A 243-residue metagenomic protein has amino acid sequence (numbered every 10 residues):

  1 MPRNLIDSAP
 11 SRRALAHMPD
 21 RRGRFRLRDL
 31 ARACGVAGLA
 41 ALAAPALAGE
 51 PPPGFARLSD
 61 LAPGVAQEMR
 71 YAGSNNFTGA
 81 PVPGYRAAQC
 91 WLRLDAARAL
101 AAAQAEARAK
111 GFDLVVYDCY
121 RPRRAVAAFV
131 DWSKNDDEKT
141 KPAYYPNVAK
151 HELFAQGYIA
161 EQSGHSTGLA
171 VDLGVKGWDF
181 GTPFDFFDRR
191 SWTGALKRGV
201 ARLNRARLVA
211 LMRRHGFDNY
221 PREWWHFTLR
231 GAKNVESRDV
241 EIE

Functional and structural regions predicted by a protein language model:
P2-R3: N-terminal acidic, proline/glycine-rich, low-complexity intrinsically disordered segments
I6, S11, D20-G35: Bacterial N-terminal signal peptides that target proteins for export
R32-A44: Bacterial N-terminal signal peptides
A46-C119, R123-R222, R230-E243: Extracytoplasmic cell-surface/polysaccharide-interacting catalytic and binding patches
F227: Conserved metal-phosphate-binding beta-hairpin within the catalytic cores of diverse ATP-dependent phosphoryl-transfer
